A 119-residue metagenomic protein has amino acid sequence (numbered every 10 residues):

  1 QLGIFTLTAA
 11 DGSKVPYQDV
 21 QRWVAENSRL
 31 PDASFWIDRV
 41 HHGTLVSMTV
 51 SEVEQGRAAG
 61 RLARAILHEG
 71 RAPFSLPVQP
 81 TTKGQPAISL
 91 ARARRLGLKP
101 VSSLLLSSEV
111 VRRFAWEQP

Functional and structural regions predicted by a protein language model:
Q1-P119: Short hydrophobic alpha-helices and adjacent helix-cap/hinge residues
